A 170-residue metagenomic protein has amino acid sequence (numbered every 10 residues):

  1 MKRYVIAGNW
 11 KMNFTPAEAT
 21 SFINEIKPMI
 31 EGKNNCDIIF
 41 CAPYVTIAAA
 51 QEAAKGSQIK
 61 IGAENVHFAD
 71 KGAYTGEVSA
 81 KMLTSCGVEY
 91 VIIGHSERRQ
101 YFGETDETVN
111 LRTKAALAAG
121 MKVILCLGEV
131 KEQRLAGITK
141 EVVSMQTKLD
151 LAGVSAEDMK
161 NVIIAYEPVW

Functional and structural regions predicted by a protein language model:
M1-W170: Active-site loop-to-helix "anion-binding N-cap" substructures in soluble metabolic enzymes
